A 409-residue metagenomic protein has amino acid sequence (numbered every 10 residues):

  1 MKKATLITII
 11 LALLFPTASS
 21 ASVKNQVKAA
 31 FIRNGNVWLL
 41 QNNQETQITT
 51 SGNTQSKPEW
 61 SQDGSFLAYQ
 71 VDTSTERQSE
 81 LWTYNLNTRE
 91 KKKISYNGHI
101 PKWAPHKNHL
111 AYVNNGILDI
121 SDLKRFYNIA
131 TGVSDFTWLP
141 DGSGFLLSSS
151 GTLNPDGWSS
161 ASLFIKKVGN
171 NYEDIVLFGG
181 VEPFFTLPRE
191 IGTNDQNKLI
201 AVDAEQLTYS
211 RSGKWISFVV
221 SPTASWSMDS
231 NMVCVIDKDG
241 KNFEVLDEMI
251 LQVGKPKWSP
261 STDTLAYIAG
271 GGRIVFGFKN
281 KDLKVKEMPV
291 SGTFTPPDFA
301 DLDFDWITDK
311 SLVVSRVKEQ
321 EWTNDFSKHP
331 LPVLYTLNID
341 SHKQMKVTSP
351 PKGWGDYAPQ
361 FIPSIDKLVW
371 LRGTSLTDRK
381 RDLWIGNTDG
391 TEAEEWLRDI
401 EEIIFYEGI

Functional and structural regions predicted by a protein language model:
M1-A4: Positively charged n-region of N-terminal signal peptides that target proteins for export
L6-I7, G390: Short amphipathic alpha-helical "recognition" segments used for binding
T8-P16: Bacterial N-terminal signal peptides
A18-I409: Sequence signature of WD/YWTD-type beta-propeller architectures
